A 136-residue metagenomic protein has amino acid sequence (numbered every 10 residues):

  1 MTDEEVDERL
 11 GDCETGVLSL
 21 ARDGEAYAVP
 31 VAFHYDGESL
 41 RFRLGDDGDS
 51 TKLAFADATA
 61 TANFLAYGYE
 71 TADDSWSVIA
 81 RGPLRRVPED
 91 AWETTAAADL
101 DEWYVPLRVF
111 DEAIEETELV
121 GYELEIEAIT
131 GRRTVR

Functional and structural regions predicted by a protein language model:
M1-V17: Short, basic/aromatic recognition patches
T2, G48-T51, W103-R108: Charged, amphipathic alpha-helical segments
L10, A54-A56, L100: A generic structural signal for nonpolar/aromatic side chains embedded in well-ordered alpha-helices
C13-D46, F64: Short beta-strand segments
E14-T15, T61, V105, I129: Generic structural signal for secondary-structure transition and capping sites
S39-L40, T61, P83, A128: Structural motif
F42-L44, G48-T71: Helix-adjacent hinge/juxtasegments
G68, D73-R136: Charged, gly/pro-rich active-site loop segments
